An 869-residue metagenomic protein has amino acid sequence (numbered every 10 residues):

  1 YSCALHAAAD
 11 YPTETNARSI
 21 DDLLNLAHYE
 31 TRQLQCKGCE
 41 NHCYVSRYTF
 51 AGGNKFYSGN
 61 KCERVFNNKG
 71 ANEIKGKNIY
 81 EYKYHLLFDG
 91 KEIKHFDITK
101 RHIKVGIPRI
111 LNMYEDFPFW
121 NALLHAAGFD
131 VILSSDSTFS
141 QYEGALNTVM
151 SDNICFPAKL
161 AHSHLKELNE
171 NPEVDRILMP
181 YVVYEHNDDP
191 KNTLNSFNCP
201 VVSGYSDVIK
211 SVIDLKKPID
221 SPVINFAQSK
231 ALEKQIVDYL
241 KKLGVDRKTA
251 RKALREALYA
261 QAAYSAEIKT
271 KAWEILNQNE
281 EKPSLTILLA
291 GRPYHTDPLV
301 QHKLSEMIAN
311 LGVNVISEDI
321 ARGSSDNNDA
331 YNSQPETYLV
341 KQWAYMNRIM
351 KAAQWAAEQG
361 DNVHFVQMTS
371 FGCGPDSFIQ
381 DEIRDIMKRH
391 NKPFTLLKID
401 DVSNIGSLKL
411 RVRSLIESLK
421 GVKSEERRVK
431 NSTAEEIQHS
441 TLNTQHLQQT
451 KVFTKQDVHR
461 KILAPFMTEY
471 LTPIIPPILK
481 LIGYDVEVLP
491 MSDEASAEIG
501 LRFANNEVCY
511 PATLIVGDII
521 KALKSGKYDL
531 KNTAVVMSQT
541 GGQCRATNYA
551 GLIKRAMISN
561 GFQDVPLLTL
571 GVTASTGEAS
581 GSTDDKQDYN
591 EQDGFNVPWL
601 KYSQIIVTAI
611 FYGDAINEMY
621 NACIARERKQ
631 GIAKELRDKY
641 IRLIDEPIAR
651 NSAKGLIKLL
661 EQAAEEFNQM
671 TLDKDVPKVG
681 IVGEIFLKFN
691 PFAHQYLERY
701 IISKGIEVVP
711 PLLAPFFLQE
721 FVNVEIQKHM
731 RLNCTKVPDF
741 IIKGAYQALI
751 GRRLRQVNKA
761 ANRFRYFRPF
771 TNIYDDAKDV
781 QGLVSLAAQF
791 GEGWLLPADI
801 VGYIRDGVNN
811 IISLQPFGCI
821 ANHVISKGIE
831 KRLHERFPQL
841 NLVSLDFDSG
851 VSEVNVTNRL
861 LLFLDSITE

Functional and structural regions predicted by a protein language model:
Y1-E869: An N-terminal assembly and electron-transfer interface module characteristic of large anaerobic redox and radical
